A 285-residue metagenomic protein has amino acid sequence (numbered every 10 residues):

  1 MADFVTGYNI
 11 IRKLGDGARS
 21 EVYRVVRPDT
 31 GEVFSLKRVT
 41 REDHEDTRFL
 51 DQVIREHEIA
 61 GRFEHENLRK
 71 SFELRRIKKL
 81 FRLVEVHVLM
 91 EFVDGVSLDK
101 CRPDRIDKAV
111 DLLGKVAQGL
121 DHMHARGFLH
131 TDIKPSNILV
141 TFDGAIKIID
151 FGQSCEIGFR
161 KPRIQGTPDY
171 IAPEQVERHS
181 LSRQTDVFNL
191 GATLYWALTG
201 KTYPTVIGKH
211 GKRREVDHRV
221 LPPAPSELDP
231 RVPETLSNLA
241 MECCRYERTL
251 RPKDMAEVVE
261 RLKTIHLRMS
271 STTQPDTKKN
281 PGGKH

Functional and structural regions predicted by a protein language model:
H44-R62: AlphaC helix of the eukaryotic protein kinase fold
K70-V86: Short beta-strand micro-motifs within the conserved protein kinase catalytic domain, predominantly in the N-lobe
F81-S97: Conserved short submotifs of the Hanks-type protein kinase catalytic core that shape the nucleotide-binding pocket
L112-L113: Activation segment signature within eukaryotic-like protein kinase domains
Q118-F128: Protein kinase catalytic-loop region centered on the HRD/HxD motif
P162-E174: Conserved activation segment of eukaryotic-like protein kinases, specifically the C-terminal portion of the activation
D186: Conserved catalytic-loop aspartate of Hanks-type protein kinases
